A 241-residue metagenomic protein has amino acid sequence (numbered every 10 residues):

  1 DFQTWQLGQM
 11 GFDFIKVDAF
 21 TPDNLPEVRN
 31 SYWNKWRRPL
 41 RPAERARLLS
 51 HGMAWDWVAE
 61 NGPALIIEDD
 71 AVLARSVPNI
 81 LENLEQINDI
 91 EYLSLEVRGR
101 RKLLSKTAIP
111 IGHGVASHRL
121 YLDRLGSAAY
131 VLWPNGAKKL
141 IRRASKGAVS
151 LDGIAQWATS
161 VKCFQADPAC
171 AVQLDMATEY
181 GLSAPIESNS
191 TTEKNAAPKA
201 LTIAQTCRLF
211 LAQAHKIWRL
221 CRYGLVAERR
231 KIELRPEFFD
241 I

Functional and structural regions predicted by a protein language model:
D1-I67, A71-I241: An acidic/histidine-cluster motif and surrounding catalytic segment that typifies divalent-metal-assisted enzyme active
